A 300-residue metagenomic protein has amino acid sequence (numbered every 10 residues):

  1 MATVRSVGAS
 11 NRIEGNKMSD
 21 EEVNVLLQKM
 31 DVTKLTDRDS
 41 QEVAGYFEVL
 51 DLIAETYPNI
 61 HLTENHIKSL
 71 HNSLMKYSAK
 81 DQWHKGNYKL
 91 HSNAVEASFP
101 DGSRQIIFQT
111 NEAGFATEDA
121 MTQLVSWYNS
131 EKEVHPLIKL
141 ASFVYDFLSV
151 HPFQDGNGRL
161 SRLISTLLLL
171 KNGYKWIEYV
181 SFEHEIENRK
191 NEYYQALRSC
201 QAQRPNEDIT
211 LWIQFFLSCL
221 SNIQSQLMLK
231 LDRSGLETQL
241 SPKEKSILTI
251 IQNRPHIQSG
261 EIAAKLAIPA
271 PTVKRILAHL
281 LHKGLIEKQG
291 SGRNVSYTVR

Functional and structural regions predicted by a protein language model:
M1-R300: FIC/Doc superfamily catalytic core
